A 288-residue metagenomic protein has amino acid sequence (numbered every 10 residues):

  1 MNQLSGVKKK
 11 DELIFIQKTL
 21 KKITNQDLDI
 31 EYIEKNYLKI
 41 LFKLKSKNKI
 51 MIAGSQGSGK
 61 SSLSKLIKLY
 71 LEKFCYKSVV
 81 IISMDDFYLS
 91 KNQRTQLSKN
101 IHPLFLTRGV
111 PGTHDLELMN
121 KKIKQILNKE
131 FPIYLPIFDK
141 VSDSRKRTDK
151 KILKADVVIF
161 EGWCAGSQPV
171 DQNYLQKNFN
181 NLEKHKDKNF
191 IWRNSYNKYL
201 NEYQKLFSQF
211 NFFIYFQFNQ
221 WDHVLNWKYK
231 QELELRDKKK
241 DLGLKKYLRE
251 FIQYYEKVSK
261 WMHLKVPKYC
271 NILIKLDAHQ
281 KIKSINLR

Functional and structural regions predicted by a protein language model:
M1-M51, S55: Extreme N-terminal, non-catalytic leader segments that precede Walker-type/kinase nucleotide-binding cores
N2-Q17, K21, C164-R288: Conserved NTP phosphate-binding and transfer environment spanning the P-loop NTPase/kinase superfamily
K60: Conserved lysine of the Walker
L63, I67: Hydrophobic positions on the alpha1 helix immediately C-terminal to the Walker A/P-loop
L69-V80: Post-Walker A helix-loop "phosphate-sensing" segment adjacent to the P-loop in P-loop NTPases
V80-S83, F87-S142: Conserved nucleotide-sensing/catalytic segment adjacent to the nucleotide-binding pocket in NTP-handling enzymes
P132-I133, K154-V158, F212: Loop/turn-to-beta-strand initiation segments
I137-R145, N194-Y199: Short gly/ser/thr-rich secondary-structure transition/capping motifs
